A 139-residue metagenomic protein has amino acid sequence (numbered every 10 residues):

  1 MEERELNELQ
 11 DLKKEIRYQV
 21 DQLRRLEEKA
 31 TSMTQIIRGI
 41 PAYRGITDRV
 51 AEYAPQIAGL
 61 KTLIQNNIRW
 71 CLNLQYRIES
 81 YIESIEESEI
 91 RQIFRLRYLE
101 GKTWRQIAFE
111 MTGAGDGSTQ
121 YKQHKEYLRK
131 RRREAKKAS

Functional and structural regions predicted by a protein language model:
M1-S84, A114-G115, R133-S139: N-terminal interaction/assembly modules
S80, R97, E110: Short, flexible active-site loop motifs that bind/organize anionic cofactors or intermediates
E86-E100: Short amphipathic alpha helix immediately N-terminal
E87, E126-K130: Alpha-helical DNA-recognition elements
I93-F94, I107-F109: Hydrophobic positions on the alpha-helical face of helix-turn-helix-like DNA-binding modules
G101-K102, G115: Residue-level signal for the short linker/turn that defines the boundary of a DNA-recognition helix
M111-E126: Short, basic interhelical loop/turn and adjoining N-cap of the next helix at nucleic-acid- or acidic-partner-contacting
